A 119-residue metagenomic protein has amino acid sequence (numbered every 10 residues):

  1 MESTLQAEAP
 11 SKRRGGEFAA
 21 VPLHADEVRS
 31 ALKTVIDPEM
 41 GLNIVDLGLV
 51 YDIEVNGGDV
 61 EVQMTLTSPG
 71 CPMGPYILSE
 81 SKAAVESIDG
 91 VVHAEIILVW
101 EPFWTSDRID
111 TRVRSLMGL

Functional and structural regions predicted by a protein language model:
M1-L119: Domain-level signature for proteins that mediate thiol-based redox and metal-cofactor handling
